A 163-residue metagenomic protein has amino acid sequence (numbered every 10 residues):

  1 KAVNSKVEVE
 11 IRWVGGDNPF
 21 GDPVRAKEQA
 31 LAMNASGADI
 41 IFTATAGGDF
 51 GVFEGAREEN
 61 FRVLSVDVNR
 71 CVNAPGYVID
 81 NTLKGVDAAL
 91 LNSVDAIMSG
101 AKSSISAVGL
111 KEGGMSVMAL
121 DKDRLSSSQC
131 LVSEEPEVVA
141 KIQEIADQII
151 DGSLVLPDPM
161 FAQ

Functional and structural regions predicted by a protein language model:
K1-Q163: A residue-level marker of the well-folded mature domains of exported/periplasmic proteins
